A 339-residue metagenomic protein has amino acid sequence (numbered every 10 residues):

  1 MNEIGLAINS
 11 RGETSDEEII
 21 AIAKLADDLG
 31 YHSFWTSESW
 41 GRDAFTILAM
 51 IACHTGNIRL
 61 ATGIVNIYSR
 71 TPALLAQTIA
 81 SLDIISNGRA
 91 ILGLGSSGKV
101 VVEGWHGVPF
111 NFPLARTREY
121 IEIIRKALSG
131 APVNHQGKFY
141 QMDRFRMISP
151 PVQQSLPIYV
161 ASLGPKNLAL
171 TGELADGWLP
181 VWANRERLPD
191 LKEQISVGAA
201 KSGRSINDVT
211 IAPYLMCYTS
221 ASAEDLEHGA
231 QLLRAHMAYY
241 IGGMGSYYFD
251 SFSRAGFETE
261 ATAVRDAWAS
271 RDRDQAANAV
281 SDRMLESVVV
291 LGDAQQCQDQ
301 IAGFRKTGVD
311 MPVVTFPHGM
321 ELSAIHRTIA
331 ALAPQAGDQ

Functional and structural regions predicted by a protein language model:
M1-Q339: Active-site-adjacent structural elements that line small-molecule/cofactor binding pockets in enzymes
